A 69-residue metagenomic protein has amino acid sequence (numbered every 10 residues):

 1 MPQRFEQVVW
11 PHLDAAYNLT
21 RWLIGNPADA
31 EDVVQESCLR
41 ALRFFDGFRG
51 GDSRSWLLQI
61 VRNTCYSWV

Functional and structural regions predicted by a protein language model:
M1-N18, A28-E31, L42: A short, charge-rich alpha-helical start-of-domain segment used by transcription regulators
L13, C38-L42, G51-V69: Σ70-family region 2.3-2.4 aromatic/basic alpha-helix that recognizes the −10 promoter and nucleates DNA melting
P27-E31, G50-R54: Alpha-helix N-cap/helix-initiation sites
G47: Catalytic-site/binding-pocket detector for metal-dependent nucleotidyl cyclases and the c-di-GMP signaling machinery
